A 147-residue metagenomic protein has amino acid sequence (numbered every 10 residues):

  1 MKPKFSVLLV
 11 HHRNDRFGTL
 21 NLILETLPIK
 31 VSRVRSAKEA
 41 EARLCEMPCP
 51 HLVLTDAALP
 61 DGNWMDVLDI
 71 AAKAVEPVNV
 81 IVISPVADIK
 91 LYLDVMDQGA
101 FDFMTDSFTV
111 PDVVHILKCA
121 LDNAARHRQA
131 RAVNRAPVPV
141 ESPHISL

Functional and structural regions predicted by a protein language model:
F5, R13-R35, E39: Two-component/phosphorelay signaling modules centered on CheY-like receiver
R35-L52, P60: Acidic, metal-coordinating helix/loop segments flanking the phosphotransfer/catalytic sites of two-component signaling
M65-P77: Short amphipathic alpha-helix used as the core "switch/output" element in two-component signaling
K90, F108-L117, A125: C-terminal output helix
D122-L147: CheY-like receiver
